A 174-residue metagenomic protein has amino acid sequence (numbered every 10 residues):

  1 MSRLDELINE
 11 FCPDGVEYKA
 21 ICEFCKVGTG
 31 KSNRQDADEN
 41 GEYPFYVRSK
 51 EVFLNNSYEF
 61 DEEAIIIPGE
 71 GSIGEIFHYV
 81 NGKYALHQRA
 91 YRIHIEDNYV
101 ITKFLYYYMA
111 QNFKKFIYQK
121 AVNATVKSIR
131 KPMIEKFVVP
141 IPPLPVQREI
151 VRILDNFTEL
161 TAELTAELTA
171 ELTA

Functional and structural regions predicted by a protein language model:
M1, G15-E17, E135-T173: Amphipathic alpha-helical segments
D5-P13, G30-N33, H94, A124-V126 (+1 more regions): Short, recurring structural edge motifs at helix starts
I8-K31, N40-E42: Non-catalytic DNA-recognition/assembly elements of restriction-modification systems
P13, Q35-A37, N55-E59, G82-K83 (+1 more regions): Short secondary-structure boundary/capping segments within folded domains
R34-N40, A121: Short coil/turn segments at secondary-structure boundaries
N40-Y43, A64, L154: Generic structural concept
V47-F113, V122, S128-R130: A short beta-sheet element
I117: Glycine/small-residue-rich phosphate/adenosyl-binding loop
